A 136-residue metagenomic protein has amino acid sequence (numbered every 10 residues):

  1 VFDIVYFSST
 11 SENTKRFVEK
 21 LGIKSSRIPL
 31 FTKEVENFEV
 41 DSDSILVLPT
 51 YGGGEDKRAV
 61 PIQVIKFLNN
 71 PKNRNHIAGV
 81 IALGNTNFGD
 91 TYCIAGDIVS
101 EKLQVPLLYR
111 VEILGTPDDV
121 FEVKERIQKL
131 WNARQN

Functional and structural regions predicted by a protein language model:
V1-Q63: N-terminal beta1-alpha1-beta2 submodule of the flavodoxin-like/Rossmannoid cofactor-binding fold
V40-N136: FMN-binding flavodoxin-like domain, especially the glycine-rich phosphate-binding loop
